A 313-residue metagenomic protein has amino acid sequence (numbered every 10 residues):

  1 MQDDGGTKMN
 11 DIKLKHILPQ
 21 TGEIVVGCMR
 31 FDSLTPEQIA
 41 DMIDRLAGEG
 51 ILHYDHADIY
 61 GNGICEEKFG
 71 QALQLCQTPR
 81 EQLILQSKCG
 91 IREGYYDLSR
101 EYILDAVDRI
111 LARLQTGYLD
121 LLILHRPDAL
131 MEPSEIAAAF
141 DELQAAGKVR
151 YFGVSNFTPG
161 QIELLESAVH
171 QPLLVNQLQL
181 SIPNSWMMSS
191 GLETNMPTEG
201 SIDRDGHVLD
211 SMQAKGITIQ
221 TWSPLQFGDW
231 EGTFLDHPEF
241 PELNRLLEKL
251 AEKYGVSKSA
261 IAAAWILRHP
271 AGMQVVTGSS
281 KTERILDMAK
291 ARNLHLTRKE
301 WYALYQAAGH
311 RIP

Functional and structural regions predicted by a protein language model:
Q2-L83, A145, I217, Q226-G228: N-terminal binding-site loop/beta-alpha segment at the start of enzyme catalytic domains that lines or forms
G22-G27, Y54-H56, L83-S87, L122-L124 (+4 more regions): Hydrophobic faces of well-ordered beta-strands that scaffold small-molecule active sites in alpha/beta enzyme cores
F31-E37, A57-E67, R92-D97, P127-E132 (+2 more regions): Acidic-and-aromatic substrate-binding clefts and catalytic sites of carbohydrate-active enzymes
L34-L46, L98-L114, G160-E163: Short, acidic/polar
I51, T116-L119, V149, L173: A structural motif
C76-E101, H125-R126: Structural motif corresponding to the early beta-alpha repeats
L111-E132: Active-site groove signature of glycoside hydrolases
M131-P313: Beta/alpha (TIM)-barrel catalytic core signal, keyed to glycine-rich beta->alpha loops juxtaposed to Asp/Glu that bind
